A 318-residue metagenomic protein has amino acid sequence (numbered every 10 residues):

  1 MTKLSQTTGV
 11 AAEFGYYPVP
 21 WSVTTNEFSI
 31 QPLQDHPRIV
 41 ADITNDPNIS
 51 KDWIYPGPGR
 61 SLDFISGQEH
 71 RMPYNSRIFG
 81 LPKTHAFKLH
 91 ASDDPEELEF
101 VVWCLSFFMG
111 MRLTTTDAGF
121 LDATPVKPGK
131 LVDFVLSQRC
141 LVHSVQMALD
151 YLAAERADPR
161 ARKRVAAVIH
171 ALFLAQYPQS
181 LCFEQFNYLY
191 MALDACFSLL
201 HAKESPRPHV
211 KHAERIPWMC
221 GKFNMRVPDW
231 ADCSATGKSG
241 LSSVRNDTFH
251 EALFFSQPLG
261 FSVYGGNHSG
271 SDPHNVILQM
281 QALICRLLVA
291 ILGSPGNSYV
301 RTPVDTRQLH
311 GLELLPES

Functional and structural regions predicted by a protein language model:
M1-N187, M191, N275-S318: Charged, non-catalytic interaction/linker regions at domain boundaries that couple catalytic cores to substrate
L81-H90, Y151-A157, E204-S205, G221-P228 (+1 more regions): Charged, low-complexity surface segments at secondary-structure and domain boundaries
A118, A192, H209, P258-S262 (+1 more regions): Flexible domain-boundary/linker segments
G129-F134, W230-V304: Charge-enriched, short contiguous segments at helix-coil
S180, F197-S198, H250-L253: Residue-level marker of positions within ordered structural domains that often coincide with functionally constrained
F186-T236: Flexible secondary-structure boundary motifs
